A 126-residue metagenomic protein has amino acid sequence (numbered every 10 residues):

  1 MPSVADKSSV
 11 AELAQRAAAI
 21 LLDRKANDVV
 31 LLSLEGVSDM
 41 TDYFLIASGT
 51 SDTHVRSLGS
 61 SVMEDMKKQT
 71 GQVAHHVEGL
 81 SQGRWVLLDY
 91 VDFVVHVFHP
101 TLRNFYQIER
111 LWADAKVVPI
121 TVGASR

Functional and structural regions predicted by a protein language model:
M1-L31, E35-G36, T53, S57 (+3 more regions): Long, contiguous binding/interaction regions
S38-D42, D89-V91: A short, glycine/Asx- and small/polar-enriched loop/turn that sits immediately N-terminal to a beta-strand
I46-S48: Short hydrophobic/aromatic beta-strand micro-patches that form the beta-sheet surface supporting nucleotide- or nucleic
L58-M63: Short amphipathic alpha-helices in soluble, non-transmembrane regions that often serve as interface/regulatory elements
D65-H96: Mid-chain, well-packed structural core segment of small domains
